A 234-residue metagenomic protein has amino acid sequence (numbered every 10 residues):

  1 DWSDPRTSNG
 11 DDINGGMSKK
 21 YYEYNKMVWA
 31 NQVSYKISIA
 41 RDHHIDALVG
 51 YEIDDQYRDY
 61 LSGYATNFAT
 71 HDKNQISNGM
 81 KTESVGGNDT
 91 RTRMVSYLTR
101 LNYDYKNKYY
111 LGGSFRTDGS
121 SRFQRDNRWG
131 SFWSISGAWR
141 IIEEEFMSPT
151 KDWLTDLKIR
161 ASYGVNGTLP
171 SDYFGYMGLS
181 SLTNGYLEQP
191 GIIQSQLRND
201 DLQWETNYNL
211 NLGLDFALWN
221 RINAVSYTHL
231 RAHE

Functional and structural regions predicted by a protein language model:
D1, D11-L230: Extracellular/periplasmic, surface-exposed regions of secreted and cell-surface proteins
W2-R6: Short, flexible, mixed-charge acidic loops at enzyme active sites
